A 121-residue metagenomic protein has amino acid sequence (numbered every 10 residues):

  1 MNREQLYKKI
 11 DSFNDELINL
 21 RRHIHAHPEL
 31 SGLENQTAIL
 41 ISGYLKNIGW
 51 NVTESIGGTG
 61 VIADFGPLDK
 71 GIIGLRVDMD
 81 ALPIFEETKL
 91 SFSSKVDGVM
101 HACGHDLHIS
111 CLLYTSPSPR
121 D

Functional and structural regions predicted by a protein language model:
N2-H101, S110: Acidic/His- and Gly-rich active-site-bordering loop/insert found across diverse amide/peptide-bond hydrolases
Y114-D121: Conserved small/polar residues in nucleotide/adenosyl-binding loops
